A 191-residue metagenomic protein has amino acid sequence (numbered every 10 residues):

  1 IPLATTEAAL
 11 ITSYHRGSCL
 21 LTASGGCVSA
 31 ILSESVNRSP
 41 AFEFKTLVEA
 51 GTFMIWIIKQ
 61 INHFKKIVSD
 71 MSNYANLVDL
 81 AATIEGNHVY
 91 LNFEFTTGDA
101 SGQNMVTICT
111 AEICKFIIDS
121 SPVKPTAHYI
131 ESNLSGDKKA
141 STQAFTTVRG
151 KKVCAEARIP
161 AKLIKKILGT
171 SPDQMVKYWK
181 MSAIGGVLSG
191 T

Functional and structural regions predicted by a protein language model:
I1-G86, L91: Small-residue-rich
T96-T191: Glycine-rich anion/phosphate-binding loop at the beta-strand->alpha-helix junction
